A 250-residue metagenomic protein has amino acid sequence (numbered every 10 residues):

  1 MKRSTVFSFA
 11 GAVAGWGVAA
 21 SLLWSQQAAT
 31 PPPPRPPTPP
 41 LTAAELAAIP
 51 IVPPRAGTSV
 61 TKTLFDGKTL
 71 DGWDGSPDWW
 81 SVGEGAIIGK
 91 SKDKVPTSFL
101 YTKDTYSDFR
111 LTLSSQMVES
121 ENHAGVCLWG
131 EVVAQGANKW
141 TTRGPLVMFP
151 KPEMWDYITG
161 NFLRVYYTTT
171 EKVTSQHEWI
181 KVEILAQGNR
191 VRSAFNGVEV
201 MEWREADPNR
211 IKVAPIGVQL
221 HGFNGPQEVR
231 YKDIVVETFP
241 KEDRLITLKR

Functional and structural regions predicted by a protein language model:
M1-A14: Bacterial N-terminal signal peptides that target proteins for export
K2, A20-W24, A28: N-terminal targeting/docking segments
G11-L23: Hydrophobic helical h-region of N-terminal Sec-dependent signal peptides in bacterial secretory/periplasmic proteins
Q26-R250: Carbohydrate-interacting regions of secretory-pathway proteins
